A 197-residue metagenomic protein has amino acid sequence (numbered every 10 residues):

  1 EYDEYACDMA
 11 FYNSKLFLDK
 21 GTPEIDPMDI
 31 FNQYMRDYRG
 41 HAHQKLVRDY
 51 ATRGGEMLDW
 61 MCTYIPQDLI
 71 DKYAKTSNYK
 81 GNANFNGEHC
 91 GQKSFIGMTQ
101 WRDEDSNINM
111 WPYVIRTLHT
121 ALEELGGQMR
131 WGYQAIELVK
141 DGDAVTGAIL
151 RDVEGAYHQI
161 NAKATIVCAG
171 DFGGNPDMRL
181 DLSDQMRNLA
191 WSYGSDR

Functional and structural regions predicted by a protein language model:
E1-T22, L180, R187: Conserved N-terminal glycine-rich FAD pyrophosphate-binding loop of Rossmann-like flavoproteins
Y2-D3, A42, L122, K140-D141 (+2 more regions): Solvent-exposed alpha-helices and their adjacent loops that cap or buttress functional pockets in soluble metabolic
M9-G21, D29-Q67: Dinucleotide-binding Rossmann-like beta1-alpha1 core, especially the glycine-rich loop that anchors the ADP
G40-H43, W101-D103, D184-W191: Glycine- and acidic
V47, E104-I108, A190-R197: Hydrophobic alpha-helical scaffolding
Y50-H158, P176-R179: Conserved redox-cofactor binding core of oxidoreductases
V153-A156, I160-R197: Glycine-rich loop(s) and the adjacent beta-strand/alpha-helix scaffold that form part
